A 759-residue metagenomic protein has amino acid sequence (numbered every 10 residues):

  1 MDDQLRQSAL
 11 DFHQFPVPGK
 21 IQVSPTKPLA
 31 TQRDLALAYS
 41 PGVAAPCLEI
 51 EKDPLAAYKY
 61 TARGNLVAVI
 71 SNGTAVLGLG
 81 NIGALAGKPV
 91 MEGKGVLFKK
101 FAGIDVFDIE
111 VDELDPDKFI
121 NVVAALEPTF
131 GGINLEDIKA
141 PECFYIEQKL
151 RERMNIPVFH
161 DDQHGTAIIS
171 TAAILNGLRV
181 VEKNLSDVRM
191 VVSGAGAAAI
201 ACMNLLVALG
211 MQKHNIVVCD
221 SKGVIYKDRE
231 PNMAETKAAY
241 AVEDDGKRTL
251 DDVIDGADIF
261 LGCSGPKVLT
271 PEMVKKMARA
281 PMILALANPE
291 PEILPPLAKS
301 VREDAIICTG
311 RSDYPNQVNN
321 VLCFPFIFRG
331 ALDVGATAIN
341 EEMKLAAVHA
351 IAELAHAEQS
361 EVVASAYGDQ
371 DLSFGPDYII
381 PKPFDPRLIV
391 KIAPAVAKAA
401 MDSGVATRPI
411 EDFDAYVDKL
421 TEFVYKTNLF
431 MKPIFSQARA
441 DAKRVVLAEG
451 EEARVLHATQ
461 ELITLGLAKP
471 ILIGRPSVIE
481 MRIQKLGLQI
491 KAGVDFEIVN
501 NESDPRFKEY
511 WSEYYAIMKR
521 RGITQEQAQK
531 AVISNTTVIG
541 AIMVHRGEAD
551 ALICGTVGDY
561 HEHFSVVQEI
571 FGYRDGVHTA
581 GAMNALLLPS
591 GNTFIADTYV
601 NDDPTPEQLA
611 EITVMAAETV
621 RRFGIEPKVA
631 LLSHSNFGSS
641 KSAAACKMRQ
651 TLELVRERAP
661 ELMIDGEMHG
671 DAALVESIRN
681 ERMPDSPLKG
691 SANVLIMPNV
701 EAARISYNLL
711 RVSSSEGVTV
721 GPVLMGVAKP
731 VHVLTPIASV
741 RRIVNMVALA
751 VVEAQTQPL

Functional and structural regions predicted by a protein language model:
M1-V158, K398-A399, A406, K432-L456 (+4 more regions): N-terminal ligand-binding/catalytic initiation module
L66-G78, G83, A167-T171, V181-V207: Glycine-rich adenosine-cofactor-binding loop
L85, D137-N184, T407-I410, V417-L759: Anion-binding alpha/beta catalytic cores of soluble intermediary-metabolism enzymes, centered on
E127, L185, V253-I254, V274-M277 (+2 more regions): A short, aliphatic-rich alpha-helical micro-motif
D161-D162, L178-N184, A285-A393, A400-S403 (+4 more regions): Adenosine-phosphate binding glycine-rich loop
S193, L209-K237: NAD(P)-binding Rossmann-fold cofactor-contacting core
K237-I306, R311-D313: Rossmann-like adenosine-cofactor binding region
